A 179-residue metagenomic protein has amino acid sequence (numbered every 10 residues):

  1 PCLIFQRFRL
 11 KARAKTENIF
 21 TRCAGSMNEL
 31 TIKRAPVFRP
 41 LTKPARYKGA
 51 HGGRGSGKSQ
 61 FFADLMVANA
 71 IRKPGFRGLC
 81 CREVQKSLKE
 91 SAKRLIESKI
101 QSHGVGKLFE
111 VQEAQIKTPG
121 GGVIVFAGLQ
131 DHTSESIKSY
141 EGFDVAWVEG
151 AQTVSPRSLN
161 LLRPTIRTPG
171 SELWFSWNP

Functional and structural regions predicted by a protein language model:
L3-R9: Short hydrophobic targeting helices and cationic amphipathic motifs that mediate membrane/organellar targeting
R13, E17-P179: Phosphate/NTP-binding elements of NTP-utilizing enzymes
